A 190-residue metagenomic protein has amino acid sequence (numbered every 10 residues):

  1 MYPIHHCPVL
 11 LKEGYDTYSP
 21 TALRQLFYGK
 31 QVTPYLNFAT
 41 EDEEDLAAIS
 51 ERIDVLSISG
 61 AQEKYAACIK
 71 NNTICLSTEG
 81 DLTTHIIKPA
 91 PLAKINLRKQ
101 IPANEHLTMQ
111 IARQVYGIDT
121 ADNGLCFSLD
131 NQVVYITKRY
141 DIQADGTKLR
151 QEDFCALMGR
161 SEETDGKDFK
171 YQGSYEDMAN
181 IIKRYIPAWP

Functional and structural regions predicted by a protein language model:
M1-T40: TRNA-binding/sensing appendages of the translation machinery
Y2-H6, H85, H106, Y175: Histidine (H) residue identity feature
S19, R150-D153, S174: Helix N-cap and loop-to-helix transition residues
L23, V32-L36, D45-I49, M178 (+1 more regions): Generic structural signal of hydrophobic/aromatic residues within well-ordered alpha-helices of folded domains
L26, L157, I181, Y185: Residues that form generic nucleotide/phosphate-binding pockets
E41-G166: Conserved ATP-binding subdomain of kinase catalytic cores across diverse folds
Q100-Y116, G173-P190: Conserved kinase catalytic-core segment
T164-G166, K170-S174: A short, conserved, highly charged catalytic patch centered on acidic carboxylates
